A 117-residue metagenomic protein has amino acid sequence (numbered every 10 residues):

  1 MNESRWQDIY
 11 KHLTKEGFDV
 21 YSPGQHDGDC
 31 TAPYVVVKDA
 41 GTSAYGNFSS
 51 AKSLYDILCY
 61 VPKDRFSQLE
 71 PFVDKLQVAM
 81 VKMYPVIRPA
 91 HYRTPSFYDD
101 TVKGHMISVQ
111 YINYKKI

Functional and structural regions predicted by a protein language model:
M1-Y21, D39-I117: Charged, amphipathic alpha-helical segments and their flanking helix caps
W6, A32-Y34: N-terminal, polar/charged subdomain of small-to-medium soluble alpha/beta proteins
Y21-G28: Short acidic low-complexity segments
G28-T31, D99-D100: Beta-rich nucleic-acid/ligand-interaction surfaces
